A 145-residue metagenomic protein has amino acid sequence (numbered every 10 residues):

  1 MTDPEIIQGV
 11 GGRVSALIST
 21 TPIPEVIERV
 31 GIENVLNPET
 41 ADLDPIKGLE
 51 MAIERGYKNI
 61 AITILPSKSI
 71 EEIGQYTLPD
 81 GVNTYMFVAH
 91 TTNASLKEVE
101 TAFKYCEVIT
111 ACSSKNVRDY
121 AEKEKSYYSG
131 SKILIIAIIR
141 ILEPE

Functional and structural regions predicted by a protein language model:
M1-E145: Conserved mixed alpha/beta catalytic, RNA-binding, or beta-rich assembly cores of soluble enzyme, regulatory
